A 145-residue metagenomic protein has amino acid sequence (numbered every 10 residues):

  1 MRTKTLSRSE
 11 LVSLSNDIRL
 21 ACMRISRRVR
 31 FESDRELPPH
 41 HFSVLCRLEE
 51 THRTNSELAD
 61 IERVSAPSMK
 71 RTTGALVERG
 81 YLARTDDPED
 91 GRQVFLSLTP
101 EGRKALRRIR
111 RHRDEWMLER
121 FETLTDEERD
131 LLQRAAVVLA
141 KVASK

Functional and structural regions predicted by a protein language model:
M1-P39: N-terminal leader segment of winged-helix/HTH proteins
M1-S13, D17, E127-K145: C-terminal regulatory/oligomerization modules of transcriptional regulators
C22, S26, H52, L106 (+1 more regions): A structural signal for well-ordered alpha-helices, especially hydrophobic packing surfaces of coiled-coils
R27-S68, R79, F95: N-terminal helix-turn-helix DNA-binding core of bacterial DNA-binding proteins
E50, P100, S144: Short, conserved catalytic or interaction motifs in soluble domains
R71: DNA-binding alpha-helical recognition surfaces that contact promoter or target DNA
G74-Q133: Charged, amphipathic alpha-helical coiled-coil/dimerization segments
